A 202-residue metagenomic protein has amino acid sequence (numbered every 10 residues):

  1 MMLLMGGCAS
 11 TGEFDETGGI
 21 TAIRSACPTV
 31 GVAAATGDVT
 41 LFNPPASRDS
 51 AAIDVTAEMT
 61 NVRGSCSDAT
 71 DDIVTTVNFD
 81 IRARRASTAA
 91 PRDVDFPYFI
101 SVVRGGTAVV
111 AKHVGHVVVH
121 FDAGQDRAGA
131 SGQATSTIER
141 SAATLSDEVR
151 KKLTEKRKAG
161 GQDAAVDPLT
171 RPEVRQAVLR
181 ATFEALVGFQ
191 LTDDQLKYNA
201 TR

Functional and structural regions predicted by a protein language model:
L4-G7: C-terminal motif of bacterial Sec signal peptides marking the signal peptidase cleavage site
A9-E13: Bacterial signal peptide processing site
T17-P45: Post-signal peptide N-terminal segment of mature Sec-exported envelope proteins
S47-V55, R63-T75, R85-R92, G106-V110 (+1 more regions): Short, solvent-exposed beta-strand/turn "edge" segments of beta-rich domains on protein surfaces
N61-D68, V77-S87, Y98-G106, V119-A123 (+2 more regions): Beta-strand elements of well-folded, non-transmembrane domains
I73-A86, Q162-T170: Charged, amphipathic alpha-helical segments
V110-A200: Helix-rich interaction surfaces within compact, conserved domain-sized segments that mediate assembly or partner
